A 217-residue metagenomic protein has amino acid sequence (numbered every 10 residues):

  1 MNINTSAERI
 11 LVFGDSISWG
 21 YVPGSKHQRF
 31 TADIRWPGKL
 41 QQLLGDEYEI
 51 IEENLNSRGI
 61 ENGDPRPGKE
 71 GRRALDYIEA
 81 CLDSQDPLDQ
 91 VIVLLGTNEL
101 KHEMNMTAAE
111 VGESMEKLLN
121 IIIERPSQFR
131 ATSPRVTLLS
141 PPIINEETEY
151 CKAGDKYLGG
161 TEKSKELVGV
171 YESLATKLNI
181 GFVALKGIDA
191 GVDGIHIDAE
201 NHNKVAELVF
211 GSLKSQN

Functional and structural regions predicted by a protein language model:
M1-L55, E61-R66, C81-Q85, V91 (+1 more regions): Serine-esterase "nucleophile elbow" of acetyl-processing enzymes
N2-S6, G71-N217: Alpha-helical cap/lid subdomain in secreted, periplasmic, or secretory-pathway luminal O-acyl-processing enzymes
I17-S18, N56, N98, P142: Catalytic metal-binding/acid-base residues of hydrolase active sites
N56-E61, I188-V192: A short acidic, often aromatic-flanked loop/helix-cap motif at beta-alpha or helix-coil junctions that lines enzyme
